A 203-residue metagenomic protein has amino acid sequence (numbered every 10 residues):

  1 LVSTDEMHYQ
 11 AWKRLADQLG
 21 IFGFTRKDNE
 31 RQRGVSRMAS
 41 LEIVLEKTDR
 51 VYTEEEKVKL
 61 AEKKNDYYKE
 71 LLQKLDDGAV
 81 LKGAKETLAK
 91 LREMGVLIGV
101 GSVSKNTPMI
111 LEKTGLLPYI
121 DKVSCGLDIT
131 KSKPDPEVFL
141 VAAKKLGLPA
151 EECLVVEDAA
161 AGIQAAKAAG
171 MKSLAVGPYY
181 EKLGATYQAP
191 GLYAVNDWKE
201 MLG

Functional and structural regions predicted by a protein language model:
L1-E86, K90-M94, M109, L117: N-terminal helical cap/lid subdomain that shapes the substrate entry/recognition surface in HAD-like hydrolases
K85, A89-R92, S104-G203: Asp-based, Mg2+/Mn2+-dependent phosphohydrolase catalytic module
V100-S102: Conserved phosphate-coupling serine/threonine residues in phosphotransfer and NTP-handling enzymes
